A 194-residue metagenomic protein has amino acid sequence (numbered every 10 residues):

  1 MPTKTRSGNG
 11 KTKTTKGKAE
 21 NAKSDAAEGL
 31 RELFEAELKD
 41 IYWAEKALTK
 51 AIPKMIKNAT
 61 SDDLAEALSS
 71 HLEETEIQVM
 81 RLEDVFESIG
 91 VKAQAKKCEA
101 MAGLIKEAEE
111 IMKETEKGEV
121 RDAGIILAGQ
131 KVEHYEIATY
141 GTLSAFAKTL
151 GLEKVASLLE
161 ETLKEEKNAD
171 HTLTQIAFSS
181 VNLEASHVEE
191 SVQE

Functional and structural regions predicted by a protein language model:
P2-E194: Amphipathic alpha-helical hairpins
